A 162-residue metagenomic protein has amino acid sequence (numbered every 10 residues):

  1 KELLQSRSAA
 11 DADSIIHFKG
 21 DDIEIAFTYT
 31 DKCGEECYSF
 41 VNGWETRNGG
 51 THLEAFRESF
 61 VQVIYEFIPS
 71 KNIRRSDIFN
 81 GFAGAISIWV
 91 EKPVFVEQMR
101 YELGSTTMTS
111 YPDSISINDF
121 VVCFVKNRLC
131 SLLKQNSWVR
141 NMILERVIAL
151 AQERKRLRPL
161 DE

Functional and structural regions predicted by a protein language model:
K1-E162: GHKL-family ATPase ATP-binding module
